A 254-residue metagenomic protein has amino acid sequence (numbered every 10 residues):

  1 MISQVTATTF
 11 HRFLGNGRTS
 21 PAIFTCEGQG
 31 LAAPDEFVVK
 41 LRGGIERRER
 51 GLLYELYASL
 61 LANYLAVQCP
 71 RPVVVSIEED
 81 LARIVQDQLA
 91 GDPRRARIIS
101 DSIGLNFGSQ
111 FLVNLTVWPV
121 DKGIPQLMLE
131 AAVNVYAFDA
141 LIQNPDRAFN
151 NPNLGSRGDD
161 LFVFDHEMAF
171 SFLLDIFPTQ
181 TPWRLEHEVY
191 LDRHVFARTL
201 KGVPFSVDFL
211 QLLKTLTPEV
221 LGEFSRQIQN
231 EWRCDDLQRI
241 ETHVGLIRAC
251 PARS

Functional and structural regions predicted by a protein language model:
M1-V120, L141-P145, G158-D160, H166 (+1 more regions): Conserved ATP-binding subdomain of kinase catalytic cores across diverse folds
V5, V38-V39, V67, V73-V75 (+13 more regions): Extended aliphatic helical segments
L56-L60, A90-G91, Q126-A131, D175 (+1 more regions): Short, low-complexity, polar/charged sequence segments that are solvent-exposed and flexible
P93, G123-A137, R198-L210: A short, terminal or domain-edge coil/loop segment
W118-N150, L161: Conserved kinase catalytic-core helix
N153: Short, surface-exposed charged micro-motifs
R157-S254: C-terminal catalytic region of ATP-dependent kinase domains
